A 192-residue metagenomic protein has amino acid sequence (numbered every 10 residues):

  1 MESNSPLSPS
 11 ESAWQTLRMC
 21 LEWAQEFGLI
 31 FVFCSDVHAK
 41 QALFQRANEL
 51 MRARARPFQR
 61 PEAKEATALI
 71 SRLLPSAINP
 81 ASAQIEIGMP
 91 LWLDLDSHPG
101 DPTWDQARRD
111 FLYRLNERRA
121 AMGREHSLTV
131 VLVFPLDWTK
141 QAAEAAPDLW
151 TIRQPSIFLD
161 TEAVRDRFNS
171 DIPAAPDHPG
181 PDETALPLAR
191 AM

Functional and structural regions predicted by a protein language model:
M1-Q15: N-terminal pre-Walker A segment at the start of P-loop NTPase domains
E11-A24, V32-F168: ATP/nucleotide-binding catalytic cores
A174-M192: Intrinsically disordered, low-complexity regions
